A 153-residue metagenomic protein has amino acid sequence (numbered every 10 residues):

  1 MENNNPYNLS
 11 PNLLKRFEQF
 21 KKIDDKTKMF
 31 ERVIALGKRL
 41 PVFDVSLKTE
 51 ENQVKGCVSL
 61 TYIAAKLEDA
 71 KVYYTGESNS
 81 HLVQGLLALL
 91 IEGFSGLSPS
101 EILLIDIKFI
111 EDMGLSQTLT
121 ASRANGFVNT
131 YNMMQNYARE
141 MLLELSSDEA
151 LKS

Functional and structural regions predicted by a protein language model:
E2, P6-K15, Q19-L60, L67-V72 (+1 more regions): N-terminal intrinsically disordered, cationic/polar leader segments that include organellar targeting peptides
E51-V58, Y74-S78, S100-I105: Solvent-exposed interaction patches of small proteins and small membrane subunits
K71-T75, Q84: Short small-residue beta-strand/loop micro-motif enriched in glycine and branched aliphatics
S80-L82: Short, surface-exposed beta-strand-loop junctions and turns on beta-sheet-rich folds
L86-S98: Alpha-helical support elements that line or immediately flank enzyme active sites and cofactor-binding pockets
G96-M113: Glycine-rich phosphate/pyrophosphate-binding loops and their adjacent beta-strand/loop elements at enzyme active sites
L151-S153: Charge-rich (especially acidic), low-complexity segments
